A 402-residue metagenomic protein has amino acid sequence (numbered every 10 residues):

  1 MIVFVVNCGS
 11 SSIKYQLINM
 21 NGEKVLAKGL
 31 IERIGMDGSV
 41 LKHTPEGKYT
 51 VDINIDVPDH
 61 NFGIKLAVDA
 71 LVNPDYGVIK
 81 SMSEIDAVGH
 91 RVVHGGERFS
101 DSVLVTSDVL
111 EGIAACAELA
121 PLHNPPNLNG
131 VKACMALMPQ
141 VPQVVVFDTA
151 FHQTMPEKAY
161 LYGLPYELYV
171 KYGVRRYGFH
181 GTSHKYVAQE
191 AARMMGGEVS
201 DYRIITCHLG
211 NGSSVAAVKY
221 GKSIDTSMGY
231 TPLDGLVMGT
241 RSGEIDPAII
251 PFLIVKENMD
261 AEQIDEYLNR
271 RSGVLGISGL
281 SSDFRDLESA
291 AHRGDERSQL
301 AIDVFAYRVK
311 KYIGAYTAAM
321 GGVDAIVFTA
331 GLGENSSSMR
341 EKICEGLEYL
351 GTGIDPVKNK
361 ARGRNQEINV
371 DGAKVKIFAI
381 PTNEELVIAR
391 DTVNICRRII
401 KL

Functional and structural regions predicted by a protein language model:
G9, R91-V93, L209, V323 (+1 more regions): Glycine-rich beta-strand-to-loop/alpha-helix junction loops that act as flexible
S12-V57: Short glycine-rich, Thr/Ser-proximal phosphate-binding strand/loop in the N-terminal lobe of ATP-dependent enzymes
A70-I85, R193-E198, I313-D324: Phosphate/pyrophosphate-binding loops at sites that engage ATP/ADP/AMP, CoA/4′-phosphopantetheine, polyphosphate
L71, D75-H123, V144, A150-A159: Short beta-strand-loop/turn "lid" adjacent to the catalytic site in phosphate-handling enzymes
F151-K256: Glycine-rich phosphate-binding loop of actin/hexokinase-like ATP-binding domains
K219, I224-D260, E266, A330-A361: Catalytic phosphate/nucleotide-handling subdomain of diverse soluble enzymes
E266, G273-I277, F284-A319: Adenine-nucleotide phosphate-binding core of ATP-dependent small-molecule kinases
Q299, D303-A319, V323-D324, G333-L402: Internal helix-turn-beta structural module
